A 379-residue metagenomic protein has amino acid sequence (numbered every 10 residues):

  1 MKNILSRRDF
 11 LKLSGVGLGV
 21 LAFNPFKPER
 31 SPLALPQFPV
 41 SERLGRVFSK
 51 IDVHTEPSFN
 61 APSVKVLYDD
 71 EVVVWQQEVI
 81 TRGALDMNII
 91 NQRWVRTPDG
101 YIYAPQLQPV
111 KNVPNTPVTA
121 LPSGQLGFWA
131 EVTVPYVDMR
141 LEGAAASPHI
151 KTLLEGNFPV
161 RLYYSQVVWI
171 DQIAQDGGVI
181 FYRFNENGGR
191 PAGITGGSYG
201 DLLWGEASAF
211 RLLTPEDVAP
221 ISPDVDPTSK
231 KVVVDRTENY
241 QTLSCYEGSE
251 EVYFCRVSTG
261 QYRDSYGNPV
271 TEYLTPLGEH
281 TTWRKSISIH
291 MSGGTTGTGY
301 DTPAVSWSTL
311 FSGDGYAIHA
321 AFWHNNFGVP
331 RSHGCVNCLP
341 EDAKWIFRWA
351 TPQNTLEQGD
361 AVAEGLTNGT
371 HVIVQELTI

Functional and structural regions predicted by a protein language model:
K2-N3, D9-R30: N-terminal export signals
N24-F59, V72: C-terminal segment of N-terminal export signals and the immediately downstream linker at the start of the mature
S31-F38, R93-V134, N185-P227: Boundary regions of SH3-family modules and the immediately adjacent low-complexity/disordered segments in eukaryotic
S49-S58, R140-T152: Short, structured beta-strand/loop micro-motifs enriched in basic residues and often containing a Trp
P57-D69, H149-L162: SH3/SH3-like (including bacterial SH3b) beta-barrel domains that bind proline-rich motifs or cell-wall ligands
L67-P109, P159-S208: SH3/SH3-like beta-barrel superfamily modules
I173-L277: Cell wall/extracellular polymer interaction/catalysis modules
P227, D264-S265, E272-L277, R284 (+1 more regions): Exported/periplasmic cell-wall-interacting domains
